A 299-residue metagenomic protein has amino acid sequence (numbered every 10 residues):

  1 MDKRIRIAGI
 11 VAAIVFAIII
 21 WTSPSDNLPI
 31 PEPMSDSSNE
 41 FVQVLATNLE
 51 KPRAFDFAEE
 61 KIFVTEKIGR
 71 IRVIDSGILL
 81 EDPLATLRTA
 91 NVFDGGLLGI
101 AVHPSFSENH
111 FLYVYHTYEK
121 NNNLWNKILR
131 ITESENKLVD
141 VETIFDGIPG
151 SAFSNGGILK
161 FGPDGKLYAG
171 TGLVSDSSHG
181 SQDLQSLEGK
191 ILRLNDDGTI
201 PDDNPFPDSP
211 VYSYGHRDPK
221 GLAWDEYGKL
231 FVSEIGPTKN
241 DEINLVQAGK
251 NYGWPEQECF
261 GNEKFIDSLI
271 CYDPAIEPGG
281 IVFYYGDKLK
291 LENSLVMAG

Functional and structural regions predicted by a protein language model:
N27-D36, G95-L97, S105-S107, L173-G299: Beta-propeller domain segments
Q43-E50, L84-V92, I144-S151, P210-G215 (+1 more regions): Surface loop/turn motifs at the tips and blade-to-blade linkers of beta-strand repeat domains
V44-G69, E277-V282: Beta-strand-rich domains and repeat architectures in extracellular enzymes and scaffolds, especially beta-propellers
R53-D56, A101, K160, A223 (+1 more regions): Conserved beta-strand position repeated across blades of beta-propeller domains
V64-E66, V114-Y115, Y168-T171, V232-S233 (+1 more regions): Residue position within the beta-strands of beta-propeller blades
I74-L79, T132-K137, N195-T199, V246-K250: Short loop/turn segments that connect beta-strands within beta-propeller blades
L79-P104: Blade-loop segments of beta-propeller domains
L124-F161: Asp-box/WD-like beta-propeller blade repeats and closely related beta-sheet repeat scaffolds
